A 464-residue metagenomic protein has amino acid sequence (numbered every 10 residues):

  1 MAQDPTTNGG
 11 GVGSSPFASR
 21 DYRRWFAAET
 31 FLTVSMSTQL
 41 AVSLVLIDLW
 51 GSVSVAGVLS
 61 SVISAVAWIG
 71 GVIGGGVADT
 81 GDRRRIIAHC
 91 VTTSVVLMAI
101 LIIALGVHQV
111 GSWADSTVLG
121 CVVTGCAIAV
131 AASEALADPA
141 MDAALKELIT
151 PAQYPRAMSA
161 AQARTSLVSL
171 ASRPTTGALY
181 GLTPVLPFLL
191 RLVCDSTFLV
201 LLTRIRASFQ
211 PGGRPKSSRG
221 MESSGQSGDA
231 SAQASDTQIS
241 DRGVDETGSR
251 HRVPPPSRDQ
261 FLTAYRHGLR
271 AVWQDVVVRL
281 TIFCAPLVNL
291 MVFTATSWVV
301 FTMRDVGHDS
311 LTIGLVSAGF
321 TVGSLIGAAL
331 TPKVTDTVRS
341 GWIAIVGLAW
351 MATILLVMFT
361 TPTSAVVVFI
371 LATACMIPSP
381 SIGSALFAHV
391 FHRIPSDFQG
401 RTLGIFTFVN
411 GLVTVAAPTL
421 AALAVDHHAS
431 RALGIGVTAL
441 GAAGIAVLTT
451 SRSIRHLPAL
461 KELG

Functional and structural regions predicted by a protein language model:
A2-Y22, S208-I282: Juxtamembrane intracellular "pre-TM" segments in multi-pass secondary transporters
N8-W68, Q274-F320: Helix-loop boundary and gating motifs at the non-cytosolic
R23-Q39, I63-G76, D82-V95, V122-Y180 (+6 more regions): Substrate-agnostic recognition of the 12-TM MFS/MFS-like secondary transporter fold
A41-L49, L105-G111, A171-R191, D305 (+1 more regions): Transmembrane alpha-helix termini and helix-breaking/packing motifs in multi-pass membrane transporters
I69, I73, D79-T80, R84-T93 (+3 more regions): C-terminal transmembrane bundle of multi-pass solute transporters/carriers
I103-T124, F359-L371: Helix-loop junctions at membrane interfaces in 12-TM secondary transporters
L186-R204, G434-T449: Symmetry-related core transmembrane helices of the 12-TM Major Facilitator Superfamily/SLC fold
C194-R219, T450-L463: Helix-loop junctions on the cytosolic side of multi-pass membrane transporters, especially the intracellular loop
